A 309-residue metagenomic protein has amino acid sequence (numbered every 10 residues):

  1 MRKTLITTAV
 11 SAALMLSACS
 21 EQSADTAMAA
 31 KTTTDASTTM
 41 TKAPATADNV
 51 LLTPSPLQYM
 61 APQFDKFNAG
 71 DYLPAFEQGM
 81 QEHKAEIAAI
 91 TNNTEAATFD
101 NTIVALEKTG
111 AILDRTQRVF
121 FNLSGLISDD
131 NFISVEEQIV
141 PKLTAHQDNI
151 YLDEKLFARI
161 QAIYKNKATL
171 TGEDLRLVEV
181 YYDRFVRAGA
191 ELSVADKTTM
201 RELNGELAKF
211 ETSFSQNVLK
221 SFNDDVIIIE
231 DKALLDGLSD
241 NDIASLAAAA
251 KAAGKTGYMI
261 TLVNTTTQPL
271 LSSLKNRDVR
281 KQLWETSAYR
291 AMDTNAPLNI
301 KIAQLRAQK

Functional and structural regions predicted by a protein language model:
M1-T4, S20-Q22: Positively charged n-region of N-terminal signal peptides that target proteins for export
K3-A12: Sec-dependent N-terminal signal peptides
M15-A18: C-terminal motif of bacterial Sec signal peptides marking the signal peptidase cleavage site
A24-K309: Zn2+-dependent metallopeptidase catalytic domains
